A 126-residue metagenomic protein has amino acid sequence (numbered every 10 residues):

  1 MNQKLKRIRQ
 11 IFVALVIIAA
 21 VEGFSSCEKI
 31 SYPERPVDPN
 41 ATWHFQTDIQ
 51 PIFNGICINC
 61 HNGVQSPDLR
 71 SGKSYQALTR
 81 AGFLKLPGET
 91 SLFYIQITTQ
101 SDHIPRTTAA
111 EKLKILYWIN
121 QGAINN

Functional and structural regions predicted by a protein language model:
N2-V13: Bacterial N-terminal signal peptides that target proteins for export
V13-V21: Hydrophobic helical h-region of N-terminal Sec-dependent signal peptides in bacterial secretory/periplasmic proteins
E22-S26: C-terminal motif of bacterial Sec signal peptides marking the signal peptidase cleavage site
C27-N126: Aromatic- and Gly/Pro-enriched helix-to-coil junctions and flexible linker segments
